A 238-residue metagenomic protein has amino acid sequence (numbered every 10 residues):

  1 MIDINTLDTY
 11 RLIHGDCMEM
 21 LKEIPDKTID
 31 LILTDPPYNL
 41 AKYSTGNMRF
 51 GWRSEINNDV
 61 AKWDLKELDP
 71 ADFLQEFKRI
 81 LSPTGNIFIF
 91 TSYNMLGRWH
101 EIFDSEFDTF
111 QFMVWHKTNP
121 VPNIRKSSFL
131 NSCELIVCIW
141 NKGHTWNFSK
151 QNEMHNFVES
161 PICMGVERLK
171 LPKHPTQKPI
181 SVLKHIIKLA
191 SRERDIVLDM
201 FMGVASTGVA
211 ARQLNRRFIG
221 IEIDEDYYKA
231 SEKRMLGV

Functional and structural regions predicted by a protein language model:
I2-K229: Core catalytic lobe of class I
N94, L236-V238: Class I S-adenosyl-L-methionine-dependent methyltransferase module
